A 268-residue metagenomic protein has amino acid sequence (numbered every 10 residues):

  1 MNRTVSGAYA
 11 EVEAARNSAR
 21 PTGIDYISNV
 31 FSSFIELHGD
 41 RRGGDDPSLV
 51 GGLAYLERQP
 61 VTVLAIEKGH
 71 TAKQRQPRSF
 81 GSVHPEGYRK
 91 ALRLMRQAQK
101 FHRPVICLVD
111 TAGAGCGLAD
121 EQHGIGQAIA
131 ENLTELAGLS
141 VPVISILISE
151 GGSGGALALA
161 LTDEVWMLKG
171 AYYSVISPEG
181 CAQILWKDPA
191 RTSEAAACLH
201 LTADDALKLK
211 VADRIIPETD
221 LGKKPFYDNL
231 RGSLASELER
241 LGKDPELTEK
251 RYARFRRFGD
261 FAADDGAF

Functional and structural regions predicted by a protein language model:
M1-Q183, A197-F268: Terminal-region recognition feature
P178, D188-P189: Catalytic-center loop of serine/cysteine hydrolases
